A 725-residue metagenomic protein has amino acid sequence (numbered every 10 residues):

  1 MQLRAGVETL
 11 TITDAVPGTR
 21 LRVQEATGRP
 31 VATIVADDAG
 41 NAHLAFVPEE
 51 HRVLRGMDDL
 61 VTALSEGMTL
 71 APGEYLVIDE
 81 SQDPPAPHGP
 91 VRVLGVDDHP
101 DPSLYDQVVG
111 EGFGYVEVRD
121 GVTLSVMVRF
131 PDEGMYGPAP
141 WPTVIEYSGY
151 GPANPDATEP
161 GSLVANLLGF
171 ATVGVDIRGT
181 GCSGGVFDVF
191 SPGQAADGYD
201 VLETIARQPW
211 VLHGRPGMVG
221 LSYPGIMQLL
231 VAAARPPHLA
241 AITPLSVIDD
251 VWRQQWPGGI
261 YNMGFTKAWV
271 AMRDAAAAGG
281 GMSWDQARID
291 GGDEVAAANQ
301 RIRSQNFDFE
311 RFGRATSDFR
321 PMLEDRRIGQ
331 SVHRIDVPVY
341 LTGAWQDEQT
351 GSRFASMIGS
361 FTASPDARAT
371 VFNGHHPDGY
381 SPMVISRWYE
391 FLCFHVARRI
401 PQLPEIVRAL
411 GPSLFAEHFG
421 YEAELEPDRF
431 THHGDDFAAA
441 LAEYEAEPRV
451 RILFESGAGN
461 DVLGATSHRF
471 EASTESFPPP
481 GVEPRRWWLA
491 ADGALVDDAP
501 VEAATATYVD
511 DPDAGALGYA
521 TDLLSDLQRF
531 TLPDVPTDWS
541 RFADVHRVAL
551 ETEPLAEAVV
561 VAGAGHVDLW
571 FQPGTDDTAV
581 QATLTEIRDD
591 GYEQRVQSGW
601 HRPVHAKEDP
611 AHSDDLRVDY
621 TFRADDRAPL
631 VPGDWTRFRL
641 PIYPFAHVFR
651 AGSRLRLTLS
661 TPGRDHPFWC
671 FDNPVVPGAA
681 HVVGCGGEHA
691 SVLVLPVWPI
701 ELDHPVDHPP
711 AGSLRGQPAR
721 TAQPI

Functional and structural regions predicted by a protein language model:
P30-G40: Short, acidic Ser/Thr/Gly-rich low-complexity loop/linker segments typical of extracellular and cell-surface proteins
G95-A139, E551, L555-E557: N-terminal cap/lid segment of alpha/beta-hydrolase-fold proteins
V109-G114, L124, P131-R207, H213 (+6 more regions): Cap/lid segment of the alpha/beta-hydrolase catalytic domain
D156-E159, L167, L230-R334, A439-Y444: Accessory cap/linker subdomain of secreted extracellular hydrolases
G193, V219, Y223-I289, G343-S352 (+1 more regions): A catalytic-pocket lid/entrance helix-loop region that shapes and gates access to the active site across common
W210-S222: Alpha/beta-hydrolase fold nucleophile elbow
I335, L341-G343: Short beta-strand/loop motif that positions the catalytic acidic residue of the alpha/beta-hydrolase fold
P382-I725: C-terminal, loop-rich substrate-recognition/catalytic regions characterized by aromatic stacking residues
